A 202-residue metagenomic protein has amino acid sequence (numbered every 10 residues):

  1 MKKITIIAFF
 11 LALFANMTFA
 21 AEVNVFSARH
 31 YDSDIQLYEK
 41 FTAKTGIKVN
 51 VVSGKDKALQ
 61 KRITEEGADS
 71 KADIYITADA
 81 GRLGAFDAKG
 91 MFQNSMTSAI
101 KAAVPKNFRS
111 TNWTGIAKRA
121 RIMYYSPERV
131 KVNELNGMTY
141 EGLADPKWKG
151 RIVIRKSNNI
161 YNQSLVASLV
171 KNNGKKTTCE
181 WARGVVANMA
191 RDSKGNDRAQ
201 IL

Functional and structural regions predicted by a protein language model:
I4-F14: Sec-dependent N-terminal signal peptides
F14-A20: Sec/Tat signal peptide C-region and signal peptidase I cleavage site
A15, G46-V52, Y124, E128 (+1 more regions): Solvent-exposed, well-ordered amphipathic alpha-helical segments that flank/support binding or catalytic loops
A20-A85: Early extracytoplasmic/lumenal segment of secretory-pathway proteins
A28, D32, K71-A199: Extracytoplasmic ligand-binding site segments that recognize negatively charged/polar headgroups
